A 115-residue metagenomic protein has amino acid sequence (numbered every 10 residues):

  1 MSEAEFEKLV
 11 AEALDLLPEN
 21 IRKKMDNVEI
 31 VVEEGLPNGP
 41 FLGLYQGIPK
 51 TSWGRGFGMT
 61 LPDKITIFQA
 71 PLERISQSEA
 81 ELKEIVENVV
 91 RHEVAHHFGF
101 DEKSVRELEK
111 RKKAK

Functional and structural regions predicted by a protein language model:
S2-L9, K50: Hydrophobic or amphipathic, alpha-helical segments that drive membrane association/targeting
L14-T66, A80: Auxiliary, metal-adjacent structural segments of Zn-dependent hydrolase domains
Q46-E87, H97-K115: Active-site scaffold of zinc-dependent metalloenzymes
E93: Walker B catalytic acidic pair
